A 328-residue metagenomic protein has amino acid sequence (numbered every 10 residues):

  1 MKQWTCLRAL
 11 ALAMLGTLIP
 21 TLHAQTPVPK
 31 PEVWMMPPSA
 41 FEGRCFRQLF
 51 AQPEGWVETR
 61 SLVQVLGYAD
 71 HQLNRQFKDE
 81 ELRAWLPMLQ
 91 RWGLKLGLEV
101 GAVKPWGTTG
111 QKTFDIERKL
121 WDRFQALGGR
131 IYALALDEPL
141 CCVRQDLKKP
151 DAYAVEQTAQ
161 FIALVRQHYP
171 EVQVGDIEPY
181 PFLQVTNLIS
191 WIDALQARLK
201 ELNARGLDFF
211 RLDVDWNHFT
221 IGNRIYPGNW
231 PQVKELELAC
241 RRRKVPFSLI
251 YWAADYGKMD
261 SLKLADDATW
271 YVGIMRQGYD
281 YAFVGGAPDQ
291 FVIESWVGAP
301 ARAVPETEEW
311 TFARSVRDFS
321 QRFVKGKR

Functional and structural regions predicted by a protein language model:
A9-L18: Bacterial N-terminal signal peptides
Q25-F77, A102: Boundary/entry segment of secreted carbohydrate-active catalytic domains
P31-A40, G97-P105, H168-I192, L207 (+3 more regions): Aromatic-lined carbohydrate-recognition surfaces of secreted/lumenal glycan-active proteins
L86-W92, G97-Q125, Q145-D146, F182-T186 (+1 more regions): Active-site-adjacent "subsite" loops/lids of carbohydrate-active enzymes
G110-L136, P150-R166, I189-R205, A268-V284: An active-site-proximal structural segment forming one wall of the substrate-binding cleft that immediately precedes
W121-D151, G175-F182, R205-F219, A287-V297: Active-site groove signature of glycoside hydrolases
V185-L199, N203-W230, D260-G273: Extracellular glycoside hydrolase catalytic/binding regions
V214-F219, F247-R328: Substrate-binding cleft of secreted/luminal carbohydrate-active enzymes
